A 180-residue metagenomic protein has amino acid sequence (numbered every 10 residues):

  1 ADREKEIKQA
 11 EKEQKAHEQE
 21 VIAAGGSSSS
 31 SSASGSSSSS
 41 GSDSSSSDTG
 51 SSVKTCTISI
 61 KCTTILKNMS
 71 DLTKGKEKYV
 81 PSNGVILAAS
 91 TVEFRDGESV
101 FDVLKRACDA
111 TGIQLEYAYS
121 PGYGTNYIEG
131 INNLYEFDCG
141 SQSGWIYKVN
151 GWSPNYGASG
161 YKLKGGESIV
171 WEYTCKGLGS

Functional and structural regions predicted by a protein language model:
A1-S180: Ubiquitin-like/PB1-type beta-grasp interaction modules and other compact soluble beta-rich domains
